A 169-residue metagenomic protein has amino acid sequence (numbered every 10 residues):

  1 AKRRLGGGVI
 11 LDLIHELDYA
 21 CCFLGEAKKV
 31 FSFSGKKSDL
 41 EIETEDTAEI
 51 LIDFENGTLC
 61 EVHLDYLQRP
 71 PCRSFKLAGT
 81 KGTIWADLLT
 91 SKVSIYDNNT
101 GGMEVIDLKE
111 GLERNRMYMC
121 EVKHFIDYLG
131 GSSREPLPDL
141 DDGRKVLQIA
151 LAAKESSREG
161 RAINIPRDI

Functional and structural regions predicted by a protein language model:
A1-E41, G160: Predominantly a Rossmann-like dinucleotide-binding segment in NAD(P)-dependent oxidoreductases
G6-G7, K109-L112, S133-P136: Active-site rim elements
I10-L13, N115, L137-G143: Conserved loop-to-helix N-cap of the C-terminal "lid" that shapes the substrate pocket in Rossmann-like
E16-A20, Y118-I126, L147-A150: A general structural signal for well-ordered alpha-helical segments in protein cores
V30-F33, H63, P166: Solvent-exposed beta-strand sheet faces enriched in polar/charged residues
K36-E45, E55-K123: NAD(P)-dinucleotide binding in Rossmann-like oxidoreductases
E55, I126-I169: C-terminal helix-rich "cap/oligomerization" subdomain common to oxidoreductases
